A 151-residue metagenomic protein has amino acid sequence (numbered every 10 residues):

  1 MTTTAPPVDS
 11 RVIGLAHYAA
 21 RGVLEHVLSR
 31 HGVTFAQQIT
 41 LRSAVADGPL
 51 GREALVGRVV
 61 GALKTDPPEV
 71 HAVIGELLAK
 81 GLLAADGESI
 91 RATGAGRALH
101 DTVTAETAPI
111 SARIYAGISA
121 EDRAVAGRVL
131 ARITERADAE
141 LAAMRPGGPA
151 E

Functional and structural regions predicted by a protein language model:
M1, A5, L50, A124 (+1 more regions): C-terminal regulatory/oligomerization modules of transcriptional regulators
M1-H31, F35-Q38: N-terminal leader segment of winged-helix/HTH proteins
R11, L15, I39, A72 (+2 more regions): Amphipathic alpha-helical interaction segments
A16, A20, V103-I118, I133-M144: Alpha-helical linker/hinge and terminal dimerization helices associated with HTH transcriptional regulators
V23-E69, I74: N-terminal helix-turn-helix DNA-binding core of bacterial DNA-binding proteins
A44-V45, T93, G127, T134: Generic structural concept
A72-R128: Charged, amphipathic alpha-helical coiled-coil/dimerization segments
